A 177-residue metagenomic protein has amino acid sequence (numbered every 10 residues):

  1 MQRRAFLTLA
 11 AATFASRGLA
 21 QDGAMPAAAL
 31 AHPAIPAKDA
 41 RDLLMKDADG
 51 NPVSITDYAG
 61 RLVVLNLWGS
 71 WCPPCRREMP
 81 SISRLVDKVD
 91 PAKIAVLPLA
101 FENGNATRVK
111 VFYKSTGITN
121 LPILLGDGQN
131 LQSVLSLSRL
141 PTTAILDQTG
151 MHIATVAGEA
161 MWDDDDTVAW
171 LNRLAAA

Functional and structural regions predicted by a protein language model:
R4-D22: N-terminal export signals
A20, G60, E159-W162: A short acidic/small-residue loop/turn micro-motif
G23-V53: N-terminal "domain-start" segment that seeds a small globular fold
A40-R41, V63, L140-T142: Short loop/turn microsegments at loop-to-beta-strand junctions
A48, Y58, Q148: Short, ordered coil/turn segments that flank beta-strands lining enzyme active or ligand-binding pockets
T56-C72: Short active-site neighborhood of thiol/selenol oxidoreductases, capturing the structured segment around
R76-T116, D127-S133: Structural microenvironment flanking redox-active thiols in thiol-disulfide oxidoreductases
K114-T119, G126-N172: Thiol/disulfide oxidoreductase modules built on the thioredoxin-like
